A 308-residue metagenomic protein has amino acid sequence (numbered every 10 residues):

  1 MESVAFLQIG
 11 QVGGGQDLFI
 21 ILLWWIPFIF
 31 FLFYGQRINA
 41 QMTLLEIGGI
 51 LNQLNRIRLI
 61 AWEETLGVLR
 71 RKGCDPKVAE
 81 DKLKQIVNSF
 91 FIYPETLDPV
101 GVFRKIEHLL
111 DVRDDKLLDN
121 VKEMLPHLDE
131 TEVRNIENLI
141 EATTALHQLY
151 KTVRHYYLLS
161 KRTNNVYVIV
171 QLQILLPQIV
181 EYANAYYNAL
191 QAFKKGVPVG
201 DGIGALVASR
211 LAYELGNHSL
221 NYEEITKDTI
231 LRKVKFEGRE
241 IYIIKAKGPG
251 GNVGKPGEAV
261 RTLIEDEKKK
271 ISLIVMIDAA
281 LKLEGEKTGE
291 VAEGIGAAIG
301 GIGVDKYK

Functional and structural regions predicted by a protein language model:
M1, Y34-R37, Q41: Conserved, well-structured beta-alpha core segment at the onset of a catalytic domain
M1-Q16: Short, strongly hydrophobic alpha-helical membrane anchors
L7-Q11, L45-E46, E293, A297-G300: Generic detector of intrinsically disordered, low-complexity, polar/charged segments
F19-Q36, A208: Alpha-helical membrane-embedded segments
M42-G216: Electropositive, gly/pro-rich neighborhoods at or near active sites that engage anionic ligands
L149-K308: Conserved mixed alpha/beta catalytic, RNA-binding, or beta-rich assembly cores of soluble enzyme, regulatory
